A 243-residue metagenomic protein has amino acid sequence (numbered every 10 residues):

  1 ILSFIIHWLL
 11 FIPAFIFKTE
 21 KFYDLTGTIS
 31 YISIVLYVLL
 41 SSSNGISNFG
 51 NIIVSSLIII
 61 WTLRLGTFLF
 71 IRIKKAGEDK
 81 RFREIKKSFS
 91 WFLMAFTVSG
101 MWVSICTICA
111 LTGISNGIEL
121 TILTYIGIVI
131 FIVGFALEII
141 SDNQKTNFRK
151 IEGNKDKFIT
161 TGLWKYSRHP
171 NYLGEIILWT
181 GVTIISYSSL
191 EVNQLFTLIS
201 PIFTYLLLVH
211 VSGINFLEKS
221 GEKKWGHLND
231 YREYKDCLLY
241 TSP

Functional and structural regions predicted by a protein language model:
I1, L36-S56, T107-I126, I184-F196: Helix-coil boundary and interhelical linker segments in multi-pass alpha-helical membrane proteins
L2-S3, E20-S33: Loop-to-helix transition at the N-terminal end of transmembrane alpha-helices
H7-I12, I59-K75, I105, I130-F148 (+1 more regions): Transmembrane alpha-helical segments that form the membrane-embedded catalytic/substrate-channel core of multi-pass
L10-A14, V35-S42, F68-L69, C106-L111 (+3 more regions): Structural signal for membrane-spanning alpha-helices in multi-pass inner-membrane proteins, emphasizing helix cores
Y23, I29, E78-M94, I159-W164: Juxtamembrane helix-capping/reentrant segments at transmembrane boundaries
T28-I32, A95-I108, N171-T183: Core segments of transmembrane alpha-helices that mediate helix-helix packing or line hydrophobic substrate/ligand
K150-I176: Solvent-exposed interhelical
Y240-P243: Conserved small/polar residues in nucleotide/adenosyl-binding loops
